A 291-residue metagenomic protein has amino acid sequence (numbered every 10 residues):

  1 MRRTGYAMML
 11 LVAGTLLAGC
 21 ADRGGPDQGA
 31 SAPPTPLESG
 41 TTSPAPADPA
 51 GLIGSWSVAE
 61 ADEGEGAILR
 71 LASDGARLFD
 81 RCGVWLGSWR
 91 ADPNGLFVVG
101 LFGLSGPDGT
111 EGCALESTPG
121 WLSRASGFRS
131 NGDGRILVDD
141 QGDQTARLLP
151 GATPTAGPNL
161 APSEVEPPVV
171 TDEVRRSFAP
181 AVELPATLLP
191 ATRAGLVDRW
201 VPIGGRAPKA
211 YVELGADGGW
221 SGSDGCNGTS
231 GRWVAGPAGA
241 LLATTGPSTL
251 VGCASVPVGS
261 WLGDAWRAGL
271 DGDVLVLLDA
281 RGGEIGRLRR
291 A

Functional and structural regions predicted by a protein language model:
R2-M9, A18-A291: Lipid interaction determinants
